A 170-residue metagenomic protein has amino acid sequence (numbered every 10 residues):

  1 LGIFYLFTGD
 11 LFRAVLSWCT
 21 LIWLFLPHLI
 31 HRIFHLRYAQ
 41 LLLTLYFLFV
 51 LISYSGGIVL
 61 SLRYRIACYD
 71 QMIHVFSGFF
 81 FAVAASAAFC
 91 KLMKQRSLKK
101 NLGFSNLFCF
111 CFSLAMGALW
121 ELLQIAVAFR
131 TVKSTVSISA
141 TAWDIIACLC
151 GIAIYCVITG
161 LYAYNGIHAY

Functional and structural regions predicted by a protein language model:
L1-A85: "…centered on the first transmembrane helix and the immediately adjacent amphipathic helix/loop
A14-W18, L43-T44, N106-C111, I145-I146: Hydrophobic alpha-helical transmembrane segments
L26, I30, A85-F89, M116-L123 (+3 more regions): Alpha-helical membrane-inserting segments
H31-H35, C90-K99: Juxtamembrane helix-break-helix junctions at the cytosolic face of small multi-pass alpha-helical membrane proteins
L60-S61, R65-D70, G117-Y155: Interfacial helix-loop-helix junctions of multi-pass membrane proteins
F76-R96, N106, F129-K133, L149-Y162: Membrane-interfacial alpha-helical segments at the cytosolic side of multi-pass membrane proteins
Q95-L114: Internal alpha-helical transmembrane segments of multi-pass membrane proteins
S97-K100, N165-Y170: Short, Lys/Arg-enriched, Gly/Pro-containing loop segments at transmembrane-helix junctions of multi-pass membrane
